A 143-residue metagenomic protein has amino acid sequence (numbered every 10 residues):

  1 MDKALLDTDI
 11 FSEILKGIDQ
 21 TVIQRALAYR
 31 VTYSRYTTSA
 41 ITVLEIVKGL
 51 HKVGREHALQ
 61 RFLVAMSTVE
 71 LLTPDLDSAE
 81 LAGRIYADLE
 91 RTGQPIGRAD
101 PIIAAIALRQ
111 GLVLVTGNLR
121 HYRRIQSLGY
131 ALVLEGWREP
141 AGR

Functional and structural regions predicted by a protein language model:
M1-K3, A104, L108-R143: Acidic, PIN/NYN-like endoribonuclease modules and their adjacent C-terminal/linker elements
M1-T38, K48-V64, R143: Short, well-structured N-terminal submotif of metal-dependent ribonuclease cores
D7-T8, V22, I46, A82 (+2 more regions): Generic structural signal for small/hydrophobic residues in well-ordered secondary structure, especially within
I10, T42, S78, I102-I103 (+1 more regions): Alpha-helix capping/helix-boundary segments
F11-S12, L44-V47, R123, E135: Nucleotide phosphate-binding site architecture
I23, V43, L59-F62, A79-A82 (+1 more regions): A general structural signal for well-ordered alpha-helical segments in protein cores
R35, E70, A131-V133: Conserved beta-strand segments of alpha/beta enzyme cores
E70-G117, R143: Active-site neighborhoods of divalent-metal-dependent phosphate/nucleic-acid chemistry enzymes
